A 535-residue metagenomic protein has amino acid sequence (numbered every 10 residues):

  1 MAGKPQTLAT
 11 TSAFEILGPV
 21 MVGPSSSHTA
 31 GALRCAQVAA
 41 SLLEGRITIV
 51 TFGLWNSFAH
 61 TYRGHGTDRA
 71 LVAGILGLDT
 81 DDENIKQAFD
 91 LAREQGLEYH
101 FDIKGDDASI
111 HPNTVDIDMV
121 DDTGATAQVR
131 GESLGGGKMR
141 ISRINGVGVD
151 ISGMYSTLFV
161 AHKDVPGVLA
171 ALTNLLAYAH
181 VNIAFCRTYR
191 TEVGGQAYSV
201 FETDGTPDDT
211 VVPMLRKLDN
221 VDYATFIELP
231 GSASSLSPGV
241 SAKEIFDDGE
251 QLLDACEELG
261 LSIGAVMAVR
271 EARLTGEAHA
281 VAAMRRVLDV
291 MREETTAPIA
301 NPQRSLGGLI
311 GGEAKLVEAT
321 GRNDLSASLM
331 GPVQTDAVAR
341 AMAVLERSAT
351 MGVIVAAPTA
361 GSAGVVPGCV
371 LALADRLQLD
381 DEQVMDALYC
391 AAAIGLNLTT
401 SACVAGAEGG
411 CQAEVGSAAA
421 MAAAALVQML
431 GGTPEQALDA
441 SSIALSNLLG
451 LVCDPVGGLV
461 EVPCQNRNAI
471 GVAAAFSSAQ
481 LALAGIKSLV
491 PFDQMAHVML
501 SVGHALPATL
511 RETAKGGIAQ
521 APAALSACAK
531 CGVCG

Functional and structural regions predicted by a protein language model:
A2-D121, S133-G135, G153, V200-D209 (+3 more regions): Generic N-terminal targeting/processing segments that precede catalytic cores or assembly contacts
S12-M21, L345-V355, L398-E408, P455-V460: Glycine/charged-rich beta-loop-alpha catalytic/anionic-binding loops adjacent to active sites
P19-L33, E346-L371, Q412-A419: Glycine/serine-rich anion-binding loops at beta->alpha junctions that coordinate negatively charged ligand groups
T29-L43, P166, P367-L379, A423-G431: Alpha-helical support elements that line or immediately flank enzyme active sites and cofactor-binding pockets
A40-T51, D81-D82, L373-L388, M429-A440: Phosphate-handling active-site elements
E83, Y99-F101, Q128-P238: A conserved regulatory-domain signal marking ACT and ACT-like small-molecule sensing domains and adjacent regulatory
G148-F159, A184-R190, P213, L218-A233 (+4 more regions): A structural signal for small-residue-enriched, beta-sheet-centric alpha/beta enzyme cores and oligomeric scaffold folds
M330, Q334-A349, A372-S401: Helix-rich "cap/lid" substructures immediately adjacent to catalytic or cofactor-binding pockets
